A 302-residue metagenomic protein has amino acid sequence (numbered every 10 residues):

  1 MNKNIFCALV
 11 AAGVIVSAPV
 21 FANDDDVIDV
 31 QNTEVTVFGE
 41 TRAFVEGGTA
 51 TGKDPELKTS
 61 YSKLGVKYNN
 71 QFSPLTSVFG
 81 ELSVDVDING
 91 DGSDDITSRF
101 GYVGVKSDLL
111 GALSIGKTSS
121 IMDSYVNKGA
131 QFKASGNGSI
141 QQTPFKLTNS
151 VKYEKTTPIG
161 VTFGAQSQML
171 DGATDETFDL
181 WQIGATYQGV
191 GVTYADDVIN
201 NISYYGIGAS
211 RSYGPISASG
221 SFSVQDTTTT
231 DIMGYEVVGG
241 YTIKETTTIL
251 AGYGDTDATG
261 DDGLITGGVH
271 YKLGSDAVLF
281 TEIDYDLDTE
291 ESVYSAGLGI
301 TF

Functional and structural regions predicted by a protein language model:
N2-F302: Outer-membrane beta-barrel proteins
